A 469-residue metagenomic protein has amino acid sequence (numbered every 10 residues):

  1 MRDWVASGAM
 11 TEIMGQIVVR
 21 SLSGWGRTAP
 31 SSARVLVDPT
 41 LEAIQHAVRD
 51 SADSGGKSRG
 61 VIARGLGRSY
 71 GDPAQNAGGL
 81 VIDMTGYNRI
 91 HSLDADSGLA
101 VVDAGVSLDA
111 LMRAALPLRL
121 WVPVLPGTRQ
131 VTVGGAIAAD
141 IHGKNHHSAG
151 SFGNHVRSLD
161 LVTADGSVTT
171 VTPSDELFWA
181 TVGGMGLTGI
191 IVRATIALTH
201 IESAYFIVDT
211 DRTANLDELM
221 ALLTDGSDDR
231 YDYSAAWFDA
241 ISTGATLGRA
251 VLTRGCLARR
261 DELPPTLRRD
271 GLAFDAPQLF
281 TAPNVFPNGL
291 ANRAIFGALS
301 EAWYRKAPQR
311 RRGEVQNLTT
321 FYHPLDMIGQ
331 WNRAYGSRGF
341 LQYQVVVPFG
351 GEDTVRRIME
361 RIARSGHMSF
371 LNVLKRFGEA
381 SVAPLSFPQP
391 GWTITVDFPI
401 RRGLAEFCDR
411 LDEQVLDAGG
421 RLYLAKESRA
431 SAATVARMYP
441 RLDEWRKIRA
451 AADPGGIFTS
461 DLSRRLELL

Functional and structural regions predicted by a protein language model:
M1-L469: Noncatalytic alpha-helical scaffold of FAD-dependent oxidoreductases
